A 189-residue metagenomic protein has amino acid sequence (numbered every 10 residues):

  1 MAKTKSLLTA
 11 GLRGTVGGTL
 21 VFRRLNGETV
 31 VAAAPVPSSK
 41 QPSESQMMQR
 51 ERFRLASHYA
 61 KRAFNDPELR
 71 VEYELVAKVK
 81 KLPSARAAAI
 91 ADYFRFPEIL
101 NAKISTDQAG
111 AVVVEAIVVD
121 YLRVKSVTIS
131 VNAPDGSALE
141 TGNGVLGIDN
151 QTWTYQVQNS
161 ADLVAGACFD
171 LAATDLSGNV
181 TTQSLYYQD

Functional and structural regions predicted by a protein language model:
M1-K103: Long, polar/Ser/Thr-enriched low-complexity segments that form simple helices or flexible linkers at protein ends
L75-D189: Charged linear interaction tracts used for macromolecular binding and regulation
